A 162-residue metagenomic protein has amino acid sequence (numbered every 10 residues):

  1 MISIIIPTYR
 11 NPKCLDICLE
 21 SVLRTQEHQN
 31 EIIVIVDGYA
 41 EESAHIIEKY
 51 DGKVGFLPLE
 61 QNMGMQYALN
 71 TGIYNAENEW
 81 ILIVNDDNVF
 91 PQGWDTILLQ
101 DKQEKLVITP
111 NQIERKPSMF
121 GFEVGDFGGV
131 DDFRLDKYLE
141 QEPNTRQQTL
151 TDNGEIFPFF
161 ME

Functional and structural regions predicted by a protein language model:
M1-S21: N-proximal low-complexity "stem/linker" segments adjacent to membrane-targeting elements
E20-Q29: Short, acidic, metal-binding catalytic loop of nucleotide-sugar glycosyltransferases
Q29-Y39, L57-L59: Short beta-strand/loop segment that forms part of the nucleotide-sugar
V36-H45, N85: A conserved acidic beta->alpha catalytic loop
L59-A76: Glycine-rich, basic loop-to-helix element that forms the pyrophosphate-binding segment of sugar-nucleotide handling
I81: Short aromatic/hydrophobic "clamp" motif used to bind/position activated sugar donors
N88-D101: Acidic donor-binding/catalytic loop of UDP-sugar-dependent glycosyltransferases, especially processive GT2
I108-D126: Short beta-strand-to-loop element that shapes/binds the nucleotide-sugar donor at the catalytic cleft/hinge
